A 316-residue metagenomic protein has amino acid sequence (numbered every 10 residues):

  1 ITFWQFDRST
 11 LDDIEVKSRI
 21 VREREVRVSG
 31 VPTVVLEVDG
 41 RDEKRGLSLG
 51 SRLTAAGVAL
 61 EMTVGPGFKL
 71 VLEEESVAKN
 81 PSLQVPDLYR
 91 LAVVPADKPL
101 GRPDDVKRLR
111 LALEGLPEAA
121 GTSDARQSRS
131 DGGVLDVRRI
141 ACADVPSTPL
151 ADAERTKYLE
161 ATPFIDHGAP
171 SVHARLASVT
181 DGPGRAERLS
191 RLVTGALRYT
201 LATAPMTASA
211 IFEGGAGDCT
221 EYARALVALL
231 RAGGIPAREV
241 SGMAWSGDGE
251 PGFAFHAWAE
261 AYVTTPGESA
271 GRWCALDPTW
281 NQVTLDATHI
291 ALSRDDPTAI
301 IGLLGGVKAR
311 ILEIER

Functional and structural regions predicted by a protein language model:
I1-D12, S18, G195-P251, F255: Flexible, glycine-rich surface segments
I1-P146, I300-R316: Acidic, serine/threonine-rich low-complexity disordered tracts
S29-E37, L47-S51, A56, Y222-K308 (+1 more regions): Hydrophobic/aromatic-rich core segments of domains that either
P86-Y89, A125-D131, P149-A161, P278-Q282 (+1 more regions): Short intrinsically disordered coil segments
A92-P95, P117, T162-P163, G168-A169 (+7 more regions): Solvent-exposed, flexible loop/coil residues
D144-G217, G233, D296-T298, K308-R316: Secondary-structure boundary elements
